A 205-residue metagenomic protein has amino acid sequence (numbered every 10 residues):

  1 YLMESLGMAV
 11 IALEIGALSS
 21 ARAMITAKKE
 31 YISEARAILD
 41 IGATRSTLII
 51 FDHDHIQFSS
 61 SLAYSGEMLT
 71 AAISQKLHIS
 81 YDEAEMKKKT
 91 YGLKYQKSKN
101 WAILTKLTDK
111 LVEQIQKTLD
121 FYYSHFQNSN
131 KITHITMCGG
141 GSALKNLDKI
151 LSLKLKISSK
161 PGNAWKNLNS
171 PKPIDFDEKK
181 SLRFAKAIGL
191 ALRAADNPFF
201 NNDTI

Functional and structural regions predicted by a protein language model:
Y1-I205: Hydrophobic/aromatic-enriched cytosolic interaction surfaces used to assemble or bind macromolecules
